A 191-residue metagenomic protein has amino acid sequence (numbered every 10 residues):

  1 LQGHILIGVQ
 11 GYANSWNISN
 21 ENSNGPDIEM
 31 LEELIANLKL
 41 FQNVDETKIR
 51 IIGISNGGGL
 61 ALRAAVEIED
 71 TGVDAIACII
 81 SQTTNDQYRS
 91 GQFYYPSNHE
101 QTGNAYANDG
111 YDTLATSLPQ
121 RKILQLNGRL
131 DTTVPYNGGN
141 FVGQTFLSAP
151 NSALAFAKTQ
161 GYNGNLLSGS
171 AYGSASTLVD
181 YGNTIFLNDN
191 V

Functional and structural regions predicted by a protein language model:
L1-Q2, N43-V44, I52, N56 (+3 more regions): Extracellular/periplasmic catalytic domains that process cell-envelope and extracellular macromolecules
Q2-N14: Conserved alpha/beta-hydrolase
W16-N22, R63, G139-G143: Second-shell loop/turn segments in exported
N17-N56, V66-G72: Gly/Ser-rich "nucleophile elbow"/oxyanion-hole loop immediately N-terminal to the catalytic nucleophile in hydrolases
E46-I51, Y162-G173: Surface-exposed patches in mature extracellular/periplasmic domains of secreted proteins
L60-A64, Q87: Hydrolases whose catalytic domains are alpha/beta-hydrolase-1, hotdog thioesterase, or metallo-beta-lactamase-like
A75, I80-N165, S174-S176, T184-I185: The feature captures the conserved acid-bearing segment of alpha/beta-hydrolase catalytic domains
